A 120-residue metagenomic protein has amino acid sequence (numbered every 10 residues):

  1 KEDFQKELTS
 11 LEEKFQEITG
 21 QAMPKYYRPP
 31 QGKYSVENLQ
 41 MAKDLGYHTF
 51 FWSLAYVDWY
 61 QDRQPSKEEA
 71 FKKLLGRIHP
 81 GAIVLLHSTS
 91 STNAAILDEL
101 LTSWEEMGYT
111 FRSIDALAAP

Functional and structural regions predicted by a protein language model:
K1-P120: Catalytic domains of cell-wall/extracellular-matrix polysaccharide-remodeling enzymes, centered on de-N-acetylation
